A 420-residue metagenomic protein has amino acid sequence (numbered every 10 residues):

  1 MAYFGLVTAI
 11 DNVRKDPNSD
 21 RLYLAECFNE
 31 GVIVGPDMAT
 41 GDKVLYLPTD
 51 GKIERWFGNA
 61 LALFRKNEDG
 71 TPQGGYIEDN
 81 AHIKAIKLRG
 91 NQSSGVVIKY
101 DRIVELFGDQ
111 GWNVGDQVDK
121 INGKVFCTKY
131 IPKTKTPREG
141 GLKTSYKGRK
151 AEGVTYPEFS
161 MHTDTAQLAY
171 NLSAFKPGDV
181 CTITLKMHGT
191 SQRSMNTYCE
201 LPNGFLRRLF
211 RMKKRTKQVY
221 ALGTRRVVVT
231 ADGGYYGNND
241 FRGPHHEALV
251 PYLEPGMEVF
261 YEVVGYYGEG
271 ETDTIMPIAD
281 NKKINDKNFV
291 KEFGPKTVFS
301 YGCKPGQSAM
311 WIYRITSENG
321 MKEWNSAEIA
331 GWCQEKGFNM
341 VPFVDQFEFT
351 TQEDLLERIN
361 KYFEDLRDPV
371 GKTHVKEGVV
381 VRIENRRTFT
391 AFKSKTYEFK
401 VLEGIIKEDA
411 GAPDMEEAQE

Functional and structural regions predicted by a protein language model:
M1-E420: Core nucleotide-handling region used for phosphoryl-transfer chemistry
